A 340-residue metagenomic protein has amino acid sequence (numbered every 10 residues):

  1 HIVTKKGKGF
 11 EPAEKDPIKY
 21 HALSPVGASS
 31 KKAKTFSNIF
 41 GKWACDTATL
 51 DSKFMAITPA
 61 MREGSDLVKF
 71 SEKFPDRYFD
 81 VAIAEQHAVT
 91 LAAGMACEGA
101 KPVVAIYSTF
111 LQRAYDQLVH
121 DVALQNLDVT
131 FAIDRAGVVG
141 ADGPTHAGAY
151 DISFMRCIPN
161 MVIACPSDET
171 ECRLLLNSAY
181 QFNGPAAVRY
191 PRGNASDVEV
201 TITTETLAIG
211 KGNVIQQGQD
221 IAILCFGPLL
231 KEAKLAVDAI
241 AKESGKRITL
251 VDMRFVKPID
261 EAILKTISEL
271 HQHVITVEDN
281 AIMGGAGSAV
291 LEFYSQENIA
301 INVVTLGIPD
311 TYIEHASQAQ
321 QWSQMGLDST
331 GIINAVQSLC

Functional and structural regions predicted by a protein language model:
H1-A22, K31-W43, T49-K73, D80 (+4 more regions): Thiamine diphosphate
G41-W43, A114-Q117, R173-L175: Short alpha-helical segments and helix-capping/turn motifs at coil-helix boundaries
D66, Y78, E85-A105, A114-L118 (+1 more regions): Extended, hydrophobic alpha-helical segments in both membrane/secreted and soluble proteins
F70, L91-M95, D121, F154 (+1 more regions): Hydrophobic/aromatic ligand-binding patch that stacks against planar heteroaromatic rings of cofactors or nucleotides
V81-A82, I106-Y107, C165-D168, V277-D279: Short beta->alpha connector loops at strand-helix junctions that form conserved, small/polar/Pro-enriched
T109-L111, P166-R173, I282-G284: Active-site glycine- and acidic-residue-rich loops that bind and position anionic ligands or nucleotide-like cofactors
Q117, F154, A289-V290: Alpha-helical scaffold elements adjacent to nucleotide-binding pockets in ATP/GTP-utilizing enzyme cores
A141-I158, C165, E169-Y180: Internal gly/pro-rich beta-alpha loop/helix module that stabilizes soluble enzyme cofactors or their anionic handles
